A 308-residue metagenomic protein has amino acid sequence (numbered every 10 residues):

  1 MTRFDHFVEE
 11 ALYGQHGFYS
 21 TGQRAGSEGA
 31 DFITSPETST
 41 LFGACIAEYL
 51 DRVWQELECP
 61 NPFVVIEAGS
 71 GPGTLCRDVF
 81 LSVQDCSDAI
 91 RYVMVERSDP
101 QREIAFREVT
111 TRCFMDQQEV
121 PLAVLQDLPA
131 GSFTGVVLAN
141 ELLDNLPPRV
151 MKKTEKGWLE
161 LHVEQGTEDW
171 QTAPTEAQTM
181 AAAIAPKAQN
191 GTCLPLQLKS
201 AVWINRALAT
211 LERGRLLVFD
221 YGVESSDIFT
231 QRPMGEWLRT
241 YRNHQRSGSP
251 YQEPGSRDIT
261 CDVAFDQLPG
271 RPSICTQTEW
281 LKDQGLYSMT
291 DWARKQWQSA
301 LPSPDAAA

Functional and structural regions predicted by a protein language model:
M1-A68, P72-L128, S132-F133, E279 (+3 more regions): Rossmann-like AdoMet
A11, V137, L268: A residue-level signal for conserved active-site and pocket-lining positions in enzyme catalytic cores
F42, V137, D220: Conserved RecA-like P-loop NTPase ATPase core
A68, R97, L142-N145, Y221: Generic detector of well-ordered alpha-helical packing
L75-C76, N145-P147, S225-I228: Short catalytic/ligand-binding loop motif for oxyanion handling, primarily in non-cytosolic enzymes, centered on
L128, S132-E155, C193-L198, V202 (+1 more regions): A short SAM/SAH-binding and catalytic strip from SAM-dependent methyltransferases
V136-A185, Q231-T240: A mobile, often basic/glycine-rich helix-loop segment that functions as the active-site lid/recognition loop
A181-A308: Long, Lys/Arg- and hydrophobic-enriched amphipathic alpha-helices
